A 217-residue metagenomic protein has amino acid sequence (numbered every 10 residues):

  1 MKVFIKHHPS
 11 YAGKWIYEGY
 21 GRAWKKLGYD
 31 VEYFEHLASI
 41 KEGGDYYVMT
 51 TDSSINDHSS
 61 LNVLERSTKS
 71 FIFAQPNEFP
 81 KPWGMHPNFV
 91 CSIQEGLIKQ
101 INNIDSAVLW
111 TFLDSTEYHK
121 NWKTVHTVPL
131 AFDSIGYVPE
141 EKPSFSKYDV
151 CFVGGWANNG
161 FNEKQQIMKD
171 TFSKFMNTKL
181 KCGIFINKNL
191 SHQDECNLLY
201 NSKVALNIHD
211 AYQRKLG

Functional and structural regions predicted by a protein language model:
K2-G44, M49-G217: Nucleotide-sugar donor-binding catalytic core of glycosyltransferases
